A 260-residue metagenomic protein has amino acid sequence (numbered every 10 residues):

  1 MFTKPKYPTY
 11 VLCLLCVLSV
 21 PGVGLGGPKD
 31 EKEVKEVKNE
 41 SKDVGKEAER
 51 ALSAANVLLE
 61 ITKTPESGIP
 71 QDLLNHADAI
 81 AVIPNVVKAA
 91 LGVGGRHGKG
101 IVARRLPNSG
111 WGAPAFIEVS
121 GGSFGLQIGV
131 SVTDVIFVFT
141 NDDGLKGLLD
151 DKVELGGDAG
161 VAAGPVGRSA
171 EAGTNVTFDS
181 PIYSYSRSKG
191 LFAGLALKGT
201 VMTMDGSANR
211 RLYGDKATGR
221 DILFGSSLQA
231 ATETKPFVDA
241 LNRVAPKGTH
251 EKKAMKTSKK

Functional and structural regions predicted by a protein language model:
F2-V11: Bacterial N-terminal signal peptides that target proteins for export
Y10-V20: Bacterial N-terminal signal peptides
V20-G26: Sec/Tat signal peptide C-region and signal peptidase I cleavage site
G27-K260: Small-residue-enriched, tightly packed secondary-structure blocks
